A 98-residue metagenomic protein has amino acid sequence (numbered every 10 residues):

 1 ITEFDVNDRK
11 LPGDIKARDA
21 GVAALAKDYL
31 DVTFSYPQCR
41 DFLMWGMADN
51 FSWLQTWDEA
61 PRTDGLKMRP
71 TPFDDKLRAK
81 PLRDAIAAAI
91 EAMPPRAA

Functional and structural regions predicted by a protein language model:
T2-A98: Aromatic-rich peripheral "rim/lid" segments of glycoside hydrolase catalytic domains that contact and position glycan
